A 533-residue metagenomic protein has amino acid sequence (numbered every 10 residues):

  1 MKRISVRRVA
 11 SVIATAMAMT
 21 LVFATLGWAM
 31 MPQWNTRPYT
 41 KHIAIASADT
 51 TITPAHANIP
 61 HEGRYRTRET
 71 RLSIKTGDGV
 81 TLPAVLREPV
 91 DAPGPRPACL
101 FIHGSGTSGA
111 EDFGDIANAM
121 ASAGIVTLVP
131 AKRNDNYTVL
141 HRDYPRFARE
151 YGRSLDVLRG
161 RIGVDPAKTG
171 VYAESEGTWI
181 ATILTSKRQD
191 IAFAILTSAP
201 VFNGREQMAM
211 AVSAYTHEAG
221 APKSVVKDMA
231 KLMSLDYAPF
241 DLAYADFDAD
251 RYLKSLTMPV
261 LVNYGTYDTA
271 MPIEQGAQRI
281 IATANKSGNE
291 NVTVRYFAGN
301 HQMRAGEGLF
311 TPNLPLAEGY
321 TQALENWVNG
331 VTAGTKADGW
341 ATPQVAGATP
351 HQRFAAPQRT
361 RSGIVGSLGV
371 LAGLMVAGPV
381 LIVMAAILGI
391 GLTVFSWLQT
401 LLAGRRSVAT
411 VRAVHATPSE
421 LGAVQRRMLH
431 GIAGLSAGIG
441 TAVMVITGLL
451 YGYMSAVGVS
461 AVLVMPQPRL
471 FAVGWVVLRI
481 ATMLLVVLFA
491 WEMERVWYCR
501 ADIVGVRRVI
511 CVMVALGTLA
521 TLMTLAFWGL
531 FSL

Functional and structural regions predicted by a protein language model:
I45-G94, V496: N-terminal cap/lid segment of alpha/beta-hydrolase-fold proteins
G94-G104: Short beta-strand element of the alpha/beta-hydrolase
G106-A117, K132, E274: The serine-hydrolase catalytic nucleophile loop
A117-Y137: Conserved alpha/beta-hydrolase
H141-I162: Alpha/beta-hydrolase active-site loop
V157-T216: Primarily recognizes the serine-hydrolase "nucleophile elbow" in alpha/beta-hydrolase and SGNH/GDSL folds
L256, V262-Y264, D268: Short beta-strand/loop motif that positions the catalytic acidic residue of the alpha/beta-hydrolase fold
N289, G299-Q302, G306-L314, E318-L533: Alpha/beta-hydrolase-fold serine-hydrolase catalytic core, especially in secreted/extracellular enzymes
